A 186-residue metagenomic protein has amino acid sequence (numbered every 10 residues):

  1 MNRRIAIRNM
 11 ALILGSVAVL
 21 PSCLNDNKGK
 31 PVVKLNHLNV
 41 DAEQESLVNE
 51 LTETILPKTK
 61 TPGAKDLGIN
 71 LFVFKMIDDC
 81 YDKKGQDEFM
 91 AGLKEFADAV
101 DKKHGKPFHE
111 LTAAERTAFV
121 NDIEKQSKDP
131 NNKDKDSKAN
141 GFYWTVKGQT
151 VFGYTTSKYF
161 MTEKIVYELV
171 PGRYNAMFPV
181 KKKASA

Functional and structural regions predicted by a protein language model:
M1-I5, P21-E50: C-terminal segment of N-terminal export signals and the immediately downstream linker at the start of the mature
I7-N25, T112: N-terminal export signals
G29, D41-F72: Post-signal-peptide N-terminal segment of Sec-exported extracytoplasmic proteins
K34-N39, L56-K58, C80-F89: A ubiquitous short alpha-helical element
E50, K65-A186: Mature-region segments of soluble proteins
